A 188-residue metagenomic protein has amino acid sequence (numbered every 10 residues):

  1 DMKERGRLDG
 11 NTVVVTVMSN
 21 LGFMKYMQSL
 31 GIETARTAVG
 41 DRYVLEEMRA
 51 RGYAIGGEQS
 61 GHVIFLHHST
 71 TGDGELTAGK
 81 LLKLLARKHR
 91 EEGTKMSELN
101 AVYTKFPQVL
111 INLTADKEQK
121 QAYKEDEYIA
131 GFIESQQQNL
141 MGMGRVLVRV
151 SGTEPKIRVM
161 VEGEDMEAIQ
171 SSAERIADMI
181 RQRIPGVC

Functional and structural regions predicted by a protein language model:
E4-C188: Phosphate-binding and adjacent anionic-ligand microenvironments
